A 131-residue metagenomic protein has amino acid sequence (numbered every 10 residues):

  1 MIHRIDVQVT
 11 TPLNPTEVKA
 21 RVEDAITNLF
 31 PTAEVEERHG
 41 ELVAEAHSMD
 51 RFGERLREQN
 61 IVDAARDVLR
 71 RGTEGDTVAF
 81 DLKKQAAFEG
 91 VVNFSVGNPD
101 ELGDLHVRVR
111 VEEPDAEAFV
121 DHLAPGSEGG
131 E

Functional and structural regions predicted by a protein language model:
M1-I2, P31-V35, R66-G72, N93-E101: Short, flexible, solvent-exposed loop/turn segments with mixed acidic/basic and small polar residues
M1-V35: Long, hydrophobic N-terminal alpha-helical segment
I5-P12, E74-D81, L105-V109: Short glycine-/aliphatic-rich beta-strand segments at the starts of folded cytosolic domains
T10-V18, K83-Q85, E112-P114: Short, surface-exposed ligand-recognition loops at beta-strand->loop->(often short) alpha-helix junctions that present
V22-T27, R55-I61, L123-A124: Short amphipathic alpha-helices in soluble, non-transmembrane regions that often serve as interface/regulatory elements
E36-R55: Short, charge-patterned binding micro-sites
N60-V96: Mid-chain, well-packed structural core segment of small domains
G90-E131: Glycine-rich, aromatic-bearing surface loops/beta-hairpins
